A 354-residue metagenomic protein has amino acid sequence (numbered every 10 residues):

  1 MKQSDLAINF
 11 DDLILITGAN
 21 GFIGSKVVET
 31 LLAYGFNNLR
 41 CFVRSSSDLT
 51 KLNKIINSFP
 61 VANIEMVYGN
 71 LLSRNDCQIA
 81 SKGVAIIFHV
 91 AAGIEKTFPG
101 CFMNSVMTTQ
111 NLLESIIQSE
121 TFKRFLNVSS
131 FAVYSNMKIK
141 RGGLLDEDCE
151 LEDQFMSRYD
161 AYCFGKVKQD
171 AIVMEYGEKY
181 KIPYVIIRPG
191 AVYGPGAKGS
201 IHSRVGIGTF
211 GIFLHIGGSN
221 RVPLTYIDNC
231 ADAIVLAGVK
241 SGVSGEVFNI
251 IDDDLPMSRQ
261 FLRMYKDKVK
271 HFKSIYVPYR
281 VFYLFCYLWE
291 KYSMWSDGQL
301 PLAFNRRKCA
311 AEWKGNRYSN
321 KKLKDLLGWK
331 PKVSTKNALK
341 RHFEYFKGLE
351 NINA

Functional and structural regions predicted by a protein language model:
M1-D5, F10-L13, Y318-L326, K330-A354: Amphipathic terminal alpha-helices
L6, D12-Y34: N-terminal Rossmann NAD(P)H-binding glycine-rich loop of SDR-like oxidoreductase domains
S58-M107, N136: NAD(P)H-binding glycine-rich loop region in Rossmannoid oxidoreductase-like domains and their noncatalytic homologs
M107, N111-A161: Conserved Rossmann-fold NAD(P)-dependent oxidoreductase catalytic core, especially the SDR/UDP-sugar
K140, G177-V222, I227-N229, Y265: NAD(P)-dependent short-chain dehydrogenase/reductase
M156-V185: Active-site Tyr-X1-5-Lys
V167, Y180-I182, Y193-S203, L236-F248 (+1 more regions): Glycine/proline-rich active-site loop of Rossmann-fold NAD(P)-dependent oxidoreductases
A237-A303, N320, K340-F343, N353-A354: Mid/C-terminal beta-alpha module of Rossmann-like enzyme folds, strongest in SDR-family dehydrogenases/epimerases
